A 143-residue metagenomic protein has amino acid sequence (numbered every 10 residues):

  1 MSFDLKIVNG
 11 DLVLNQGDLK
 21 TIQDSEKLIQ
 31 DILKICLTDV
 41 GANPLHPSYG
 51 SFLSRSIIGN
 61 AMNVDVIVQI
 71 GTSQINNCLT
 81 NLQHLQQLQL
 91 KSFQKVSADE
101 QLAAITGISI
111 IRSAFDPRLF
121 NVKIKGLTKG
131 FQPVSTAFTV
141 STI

Functional and structural regions predicted by a protein language model:
M1-Q69, F93, Q101-I143: Immediate N-terminus of the mature polypeptide
V66-A103: Mid-chain, well-packed structural core segment of small domains
